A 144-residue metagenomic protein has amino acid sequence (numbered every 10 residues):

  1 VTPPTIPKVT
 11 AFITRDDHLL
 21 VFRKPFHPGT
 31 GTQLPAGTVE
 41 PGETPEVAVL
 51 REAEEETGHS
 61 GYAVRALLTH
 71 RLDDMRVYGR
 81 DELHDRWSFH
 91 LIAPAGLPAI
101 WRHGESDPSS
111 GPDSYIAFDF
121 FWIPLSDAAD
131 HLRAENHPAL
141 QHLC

Functional and structural regions predicted by a protein language model:
V1-L34, E46: N-terminal strand-loop-strand
I6, R51-E55, F121: Short, cationic motifs built from Arg/Lys/His that form the positively charged side of catalytic pockets
I6-T10, H84-S88, A117: Short hydrophobic/aromatic beta-strand or adjacent loop that forms the aromatic wall/cage of a ligand/substrate-binding
T14-L19, H27-P28, E40-P41, H70-D74 (+1 more regions): Short, charged/polar surface micro-motifs in flexible loops or helix N-caps
G29-T32, P98-C144: Nudix hydrolase/Nudix homology domain
T30, P35, T69, L83-W87: A generic structural signal for short beta-strands and their flanking turns/coil linkers
L34-L68: The catalytic Nudix box helix
D73-S106, F121, L143: Active-site-adjacent beta-strand/loop module that shapes the phosphate/pyrophosphate-binding cleft
